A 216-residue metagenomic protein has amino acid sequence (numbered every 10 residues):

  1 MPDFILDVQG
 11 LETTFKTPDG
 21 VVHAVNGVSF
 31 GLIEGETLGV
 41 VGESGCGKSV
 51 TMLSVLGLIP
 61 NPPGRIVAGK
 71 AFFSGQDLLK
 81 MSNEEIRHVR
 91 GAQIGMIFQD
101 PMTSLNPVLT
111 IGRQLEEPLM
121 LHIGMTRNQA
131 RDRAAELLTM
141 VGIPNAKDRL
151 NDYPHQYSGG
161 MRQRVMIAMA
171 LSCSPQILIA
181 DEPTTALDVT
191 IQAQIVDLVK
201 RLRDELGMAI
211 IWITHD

Functional and structural regions predicted by a protein language model:
V41-G42: The feature captures the beta-strand-to-loop junction immediately N-terminal to the Walker
I66-D77: Conserved ABC transporter NBD signature motif
L115, I167, L178, I191 (+1 more regions): Hydrophobic anchor residue at the start of the ABC signature
G124, N128-I143, K147-N151: ABC ATPase nucleotide-binding domain helical subdomain, centered on the C-loop/LSGGQ "ABC signature"
S172-Q176: A short, proline-enriched helix->beta-strand linker immediately N-terminal to the Walker B motif in ABC-type P-loop
A193-G207: Helical segment within the ABC ATPase nucleotide-binding domain
